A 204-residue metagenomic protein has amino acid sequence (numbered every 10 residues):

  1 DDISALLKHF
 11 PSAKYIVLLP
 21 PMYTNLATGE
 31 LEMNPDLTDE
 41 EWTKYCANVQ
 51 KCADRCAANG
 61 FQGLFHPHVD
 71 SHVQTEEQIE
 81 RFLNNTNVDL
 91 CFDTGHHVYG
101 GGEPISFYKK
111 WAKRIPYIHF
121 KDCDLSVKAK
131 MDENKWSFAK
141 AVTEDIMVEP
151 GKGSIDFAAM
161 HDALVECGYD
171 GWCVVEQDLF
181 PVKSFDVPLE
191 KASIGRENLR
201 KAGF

Functional and structural regions predicted by a protein language model:
D1-L90: Active-site acidic/histidine proton-transfer and metal-coordination neighborhood in alpha/beta enzyme cores
P20-T24, V69-S71, T94-V98, D122-D124 (+1 more regions): Active-site-proximal loop/turn and secondary-structure-junction residues that shape catalytic pockets, frequently
L31, T38, F65-H68, H97 (+3 more regions): Residues at structural and domain junctions
Q50, D54, A58, E76-E80 (+2 more regions): Histidine-acidic metal/acid-base catalytic patches
